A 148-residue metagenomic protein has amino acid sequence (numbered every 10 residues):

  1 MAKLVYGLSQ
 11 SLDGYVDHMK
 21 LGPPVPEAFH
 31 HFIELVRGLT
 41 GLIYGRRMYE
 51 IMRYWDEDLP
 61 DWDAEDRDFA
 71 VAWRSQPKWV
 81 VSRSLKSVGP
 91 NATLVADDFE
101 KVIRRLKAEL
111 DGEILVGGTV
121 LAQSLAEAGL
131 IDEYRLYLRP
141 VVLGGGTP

Functional and structural regions predicted by a protein language model:
M1-P148: Enzymes that bind and transform nitrogen-containing heteroaromatic metabolites
